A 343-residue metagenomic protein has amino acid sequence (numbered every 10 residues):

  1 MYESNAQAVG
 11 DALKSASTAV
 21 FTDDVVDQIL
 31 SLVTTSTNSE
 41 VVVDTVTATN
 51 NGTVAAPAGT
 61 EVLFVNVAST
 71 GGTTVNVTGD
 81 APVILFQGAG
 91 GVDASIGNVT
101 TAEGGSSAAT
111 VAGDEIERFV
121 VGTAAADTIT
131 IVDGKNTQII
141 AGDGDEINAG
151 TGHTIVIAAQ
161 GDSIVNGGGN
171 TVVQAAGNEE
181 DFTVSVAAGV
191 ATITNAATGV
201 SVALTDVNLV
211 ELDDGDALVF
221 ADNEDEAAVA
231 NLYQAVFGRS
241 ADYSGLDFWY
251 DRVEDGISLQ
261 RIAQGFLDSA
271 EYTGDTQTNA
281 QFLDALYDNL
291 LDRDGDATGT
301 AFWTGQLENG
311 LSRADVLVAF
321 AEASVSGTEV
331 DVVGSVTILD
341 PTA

Functional and structural regions predicted by a protein language model:
Y2-A58: Short Lys/Arg-enriched alpha/beta "domain-start" segment
Y2-E3, N38-E40, D44-N51, P57 (+2 more regions): Substrate/cofactor-recognition hotspot
S4, S15-S17, S31, S36-S39 (+14 more regions): Generic serine detector
T22, T47-A125, D133-T137, D143-D145 (+5 more regions): Acidic, glycine-rich low-complexity repeat segments characteristic of large secreted/surface-exposed proteins
